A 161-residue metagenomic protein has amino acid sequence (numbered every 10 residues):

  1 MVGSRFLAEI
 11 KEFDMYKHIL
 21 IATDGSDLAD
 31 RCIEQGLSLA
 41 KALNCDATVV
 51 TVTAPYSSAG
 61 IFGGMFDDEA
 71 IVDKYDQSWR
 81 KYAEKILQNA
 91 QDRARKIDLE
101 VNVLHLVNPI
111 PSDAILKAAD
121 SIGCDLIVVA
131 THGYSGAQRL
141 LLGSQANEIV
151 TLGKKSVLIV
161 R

Functional and structural regions predicted by a protein language model:
M1-E9, S38, D120-R161: Gly/Ser-rich helix-loop-strand patches that form or flank binding pockets for ribonucleotide-derived cofactors
V2, F6-D14, D92-I127: Structural beta-alpha unit
F6-A70, R93-N102: Small/aliphatic-rich secondary-structure junction motif
C32, A59-F62, D113-L116, R139-L141: Short, well-ordered secondary-structure micro-motifs
G36, A90, I115, I149: Aromatic/hydrophobic pocket-lining residues that form π-stacking "cages" and hydrophobic walls in ligand
V50, L104-L106, V160: Structural motif
E69-K85: A short acidic, glycine-rich active-site loop that binds or catalyzes chemistry on phosphate/adenosine moieties
